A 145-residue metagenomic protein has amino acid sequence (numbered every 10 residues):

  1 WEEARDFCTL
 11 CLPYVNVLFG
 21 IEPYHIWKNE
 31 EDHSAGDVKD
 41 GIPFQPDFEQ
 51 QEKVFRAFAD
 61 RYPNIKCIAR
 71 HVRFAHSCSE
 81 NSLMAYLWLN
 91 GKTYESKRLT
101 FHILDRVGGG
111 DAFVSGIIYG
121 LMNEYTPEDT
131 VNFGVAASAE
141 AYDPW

Functional and structural regions predicted by a protein language model:
W1-G91: Conserved phosphate/ATP/ADP-binding segment of small-molecule kinases
K97-W145: Conserved post-catalytic alpha-helical subdomain immediately downstream of the catalytic base and nucleotide-binding
